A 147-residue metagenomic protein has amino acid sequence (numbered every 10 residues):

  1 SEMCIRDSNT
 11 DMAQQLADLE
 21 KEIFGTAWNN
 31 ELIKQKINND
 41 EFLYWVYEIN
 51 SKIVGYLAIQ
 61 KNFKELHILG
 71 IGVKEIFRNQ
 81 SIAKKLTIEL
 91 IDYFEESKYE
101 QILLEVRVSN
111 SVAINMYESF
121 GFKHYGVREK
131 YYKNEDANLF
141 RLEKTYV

Functional and structural regions predicted by a protein language model:
S1-C4: Short, small-residue-biased leader/transition segments that mark boundaries at the very start of proteins
T10-I76, T87-E89, Y93, T145-V147: Acetyl-CoA-dependent GNAT
L32, V127-E129: Short, P/G- and charge-enriched loop/turn segments at secondary-structure junctions
I59, H124-Y125: Short beta-strand "wing" residues that participate in macromolecule-binding interfaces
I71-I88, S97, Q101, R107-N115 (+2 more regions): Conserved glycine-rich acetyl-CoA-binding loop
E100, R107-I114, K130-V147: C-terminal "cap" of GNAT-fold acetyltransferases
